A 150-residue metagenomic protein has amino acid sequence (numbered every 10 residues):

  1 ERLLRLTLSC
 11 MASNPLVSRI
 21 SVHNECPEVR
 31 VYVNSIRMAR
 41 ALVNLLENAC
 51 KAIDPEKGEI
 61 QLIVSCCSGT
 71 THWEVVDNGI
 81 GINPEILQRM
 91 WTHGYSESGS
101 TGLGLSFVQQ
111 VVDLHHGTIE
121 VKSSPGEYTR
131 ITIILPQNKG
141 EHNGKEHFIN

Functional and structural regions predicted by a protein language model:
R30-V33: Conserved micro-motifs of the catalytic ATP-binding
M38-A39: A residue-level detector for a conserved hydrophobic packing site within the catalytic ATP-binding domain
E59-G69: Short beta-strand/loop element within the Bergerat-fold HATPase_c
D77: Acidic ATP/Mg2+-coordinating residue in the GHKL
I82-G94, F148-I149: Short conserved segment of the HATPase_c
G104, V108: Short alpha-helical Gxxx[C/S/T] motif in the catalytic ATP-binding
V112-D113: Detector for a conserved hydrophobic position within an alpha-helical segment of the HATPase_c
